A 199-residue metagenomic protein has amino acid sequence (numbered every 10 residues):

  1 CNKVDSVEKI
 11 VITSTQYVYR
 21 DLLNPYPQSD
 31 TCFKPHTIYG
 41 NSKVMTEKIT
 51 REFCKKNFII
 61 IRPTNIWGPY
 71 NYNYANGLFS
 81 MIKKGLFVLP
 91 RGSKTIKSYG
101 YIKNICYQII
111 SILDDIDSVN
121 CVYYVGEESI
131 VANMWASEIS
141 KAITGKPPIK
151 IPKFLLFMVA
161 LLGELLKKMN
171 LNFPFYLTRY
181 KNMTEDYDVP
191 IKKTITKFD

Functional and structural regions predicted by a protein language model:
C1-I38, I59: Conserved Rossmann-fold NAD(P)-dependent oxidoreductase catalytic core, especially the SDR/UDP-sugar
Y19-R20, I59-G77: Flexible, glycine-rich beta-alpha linker
C32, F79-P90, G145, L171-P174: A short C-terminal helix-loop "cap" of Rossmann-like NAD(P)-dependent dehydrogenase/epimerase domains
K34-R62: Active-site Tyr-X1-5-Lys
G68, P90-T95, Y123-I130, S140-I143 (+2 more regions): Glycine-rich Rossmann NAD(P)(H)-binding loop
N71-G77, R91-D114, N120-C121: Substrate-positioning beta->alpha
I102, S137, V159-D199: Conserved C-terminal active-site "lid" loop/helix of NAD(P)H-dependent oxidoreductases that clamps the redox cofactor
I112-F175: Mid/C-terminal beta-alpha module of Rossmann-like enzyme folds, strongest in SDR-family dehydrogenases/epimerases
